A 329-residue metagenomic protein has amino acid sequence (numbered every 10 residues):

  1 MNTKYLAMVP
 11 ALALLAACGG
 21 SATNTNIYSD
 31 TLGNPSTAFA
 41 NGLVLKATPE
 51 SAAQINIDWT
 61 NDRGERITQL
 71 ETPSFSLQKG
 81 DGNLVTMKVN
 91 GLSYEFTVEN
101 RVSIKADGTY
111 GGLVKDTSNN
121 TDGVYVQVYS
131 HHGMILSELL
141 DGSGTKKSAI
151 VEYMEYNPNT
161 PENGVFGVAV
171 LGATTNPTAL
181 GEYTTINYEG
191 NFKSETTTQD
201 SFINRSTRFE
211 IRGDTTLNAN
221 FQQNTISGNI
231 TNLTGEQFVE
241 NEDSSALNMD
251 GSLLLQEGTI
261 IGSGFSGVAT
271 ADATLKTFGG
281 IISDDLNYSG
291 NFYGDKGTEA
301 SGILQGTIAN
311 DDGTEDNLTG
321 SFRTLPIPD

Functional and structural regions predicted by a protein language model:
M1-A7: Bacterial N-terminal signal peptides that target proteins for export
L14-A17: C-terminal motif of bacterial Sec signal peptides marking the signal peptidase cleavage site
G19-D329: Mature soluble binding/inhibitory domains
